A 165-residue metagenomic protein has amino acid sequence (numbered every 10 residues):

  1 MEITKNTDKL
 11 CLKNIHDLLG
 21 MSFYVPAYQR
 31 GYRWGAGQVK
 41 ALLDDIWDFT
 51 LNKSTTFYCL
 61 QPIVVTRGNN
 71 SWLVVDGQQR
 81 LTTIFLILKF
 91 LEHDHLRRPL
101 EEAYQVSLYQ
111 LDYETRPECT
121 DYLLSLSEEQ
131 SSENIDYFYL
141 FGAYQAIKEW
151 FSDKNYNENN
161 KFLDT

Functional and structural regions predicted by a protein language model:
M1-T165: Glycine- and hydrophobic-rich flexible loops that cap the catalytic core of alpha/beta enzyme folds
